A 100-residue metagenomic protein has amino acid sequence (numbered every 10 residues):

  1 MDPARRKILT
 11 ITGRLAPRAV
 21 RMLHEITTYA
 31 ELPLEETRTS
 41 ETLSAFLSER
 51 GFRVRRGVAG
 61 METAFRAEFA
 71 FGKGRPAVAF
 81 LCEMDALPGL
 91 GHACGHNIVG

Functional and structural regions predicted by a protein language model:
D2-G100: Acidic/His- and Gly-rich active-site-bordering loop/insert found across diverse amide/peptide-bond hydrolases
